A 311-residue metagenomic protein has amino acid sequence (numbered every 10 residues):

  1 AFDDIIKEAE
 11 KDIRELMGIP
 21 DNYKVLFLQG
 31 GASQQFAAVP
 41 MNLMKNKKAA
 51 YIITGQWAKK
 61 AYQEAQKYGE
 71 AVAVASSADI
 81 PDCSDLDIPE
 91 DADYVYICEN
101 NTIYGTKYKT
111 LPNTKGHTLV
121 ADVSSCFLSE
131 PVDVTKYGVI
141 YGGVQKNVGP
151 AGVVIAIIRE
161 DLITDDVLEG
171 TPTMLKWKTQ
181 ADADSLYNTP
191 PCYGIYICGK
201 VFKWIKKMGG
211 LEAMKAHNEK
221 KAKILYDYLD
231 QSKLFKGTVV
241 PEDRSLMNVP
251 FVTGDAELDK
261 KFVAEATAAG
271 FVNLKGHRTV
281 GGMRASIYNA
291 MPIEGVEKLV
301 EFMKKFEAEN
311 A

Functional and structural regions predicted by a protein language model:
A1-Q35, N42, Q56, E64: Conserved N-terminal alpha-helix of the aminotransferase class I/II PLP-enzyme fold
S33-V95: PLP-dependent aminotransferase-like
A65, S76-F127: Active-site phosphate-binding strand-loop segment of PLP-dependent enzymes
V120, V134-Q145, V154: Conserved active-site segment immediately N-terminal to the catalytic lysine that forms the internal aldimine
V144-Y226, V240, E309-A311: Active-site C-terminal subdomain of aminotransferase-like
F235-A266: Conserved PLP-binding catalytic core of the aspartate aminotransferase-like
A268, G281-A311: PLP-dependent enzyme catalytic core of the Aspartate aminotransferase-like
